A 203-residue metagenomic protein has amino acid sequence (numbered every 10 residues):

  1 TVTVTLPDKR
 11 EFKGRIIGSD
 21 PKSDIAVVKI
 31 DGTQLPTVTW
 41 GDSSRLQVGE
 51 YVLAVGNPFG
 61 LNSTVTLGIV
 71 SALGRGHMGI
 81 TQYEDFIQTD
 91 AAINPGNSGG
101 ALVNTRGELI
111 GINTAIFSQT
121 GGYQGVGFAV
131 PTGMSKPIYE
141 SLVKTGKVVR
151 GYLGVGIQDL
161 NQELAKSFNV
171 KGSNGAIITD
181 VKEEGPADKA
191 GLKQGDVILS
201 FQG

Functional and structural regions predicted by a protein language model:
T1-Q194, S200-F201: Serine-dependent protease modules
